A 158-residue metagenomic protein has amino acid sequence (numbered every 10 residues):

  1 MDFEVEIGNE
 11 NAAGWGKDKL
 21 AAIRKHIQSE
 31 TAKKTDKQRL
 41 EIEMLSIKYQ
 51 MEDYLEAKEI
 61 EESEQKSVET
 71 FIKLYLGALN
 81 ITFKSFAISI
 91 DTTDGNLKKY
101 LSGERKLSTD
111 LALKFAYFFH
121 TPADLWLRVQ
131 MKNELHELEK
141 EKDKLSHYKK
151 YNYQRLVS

Functional and structural regions predicted by a protein language model:
M1-T70, L74, S146-K150, R155-S158: N-terminal flexible/basic segments that precede or flank functional cores
L76, A87, A116: The alpha-helix within a helix-turn-helix
L76-G77, K106: Short amphipathic helical patch at the helix-1/turn junction of helix-turn-helix
I81-K98: Short alpha-helical DNA-recognition segment
T93, E104, Q130-E134: The DNA-recognition helices of helix-turn-helix-type DNA-binding domains
E104-Y117: Short, basic-rich loop-to-helix N-cap that marks the start of a DNA-contacting helix
T121-H136: Short C-terminal boundary/hinge segments that cap the last helix of small helical domains
